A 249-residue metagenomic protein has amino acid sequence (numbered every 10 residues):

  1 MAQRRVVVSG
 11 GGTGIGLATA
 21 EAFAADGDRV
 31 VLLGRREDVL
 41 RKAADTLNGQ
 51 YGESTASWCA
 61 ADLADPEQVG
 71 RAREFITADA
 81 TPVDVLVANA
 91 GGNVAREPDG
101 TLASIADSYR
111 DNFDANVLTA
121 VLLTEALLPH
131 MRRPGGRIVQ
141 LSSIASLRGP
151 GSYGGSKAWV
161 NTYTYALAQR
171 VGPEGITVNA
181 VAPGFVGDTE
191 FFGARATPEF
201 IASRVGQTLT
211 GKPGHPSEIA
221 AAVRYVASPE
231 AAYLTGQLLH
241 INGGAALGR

Functional and structural regions predicted by a protein language model:
R5, G10-G14: Conserved glycine-rich cofactor-binding loop
N93-R110, S152, G193-A196: Conserved mid-core segment of classical short-chain dehydrogenase/reductases
A103-A106, R137-P173, F185-V186: Catalytic loop of short-chain dehydrogenase/reductase
G172, T177, L234-G236: Short, small/polar-rich loop/turn modules that mediate ligand/substrate recognition or access, typified
P173, V186-T208, G248-R249: A glycine/serine/threonine-rich, flexible loop-to-helix segment that serves as the NAD(P) cofactor-binding "lid"
T208-I219, E230: A conserved structural motif in NAD(P)-dependent oxidoreductases
R224, T235-R249: Short C-terminal tail/terminal secondary-structure segment of NAD(P)H-dependent dehydrogenase/reductase domains
